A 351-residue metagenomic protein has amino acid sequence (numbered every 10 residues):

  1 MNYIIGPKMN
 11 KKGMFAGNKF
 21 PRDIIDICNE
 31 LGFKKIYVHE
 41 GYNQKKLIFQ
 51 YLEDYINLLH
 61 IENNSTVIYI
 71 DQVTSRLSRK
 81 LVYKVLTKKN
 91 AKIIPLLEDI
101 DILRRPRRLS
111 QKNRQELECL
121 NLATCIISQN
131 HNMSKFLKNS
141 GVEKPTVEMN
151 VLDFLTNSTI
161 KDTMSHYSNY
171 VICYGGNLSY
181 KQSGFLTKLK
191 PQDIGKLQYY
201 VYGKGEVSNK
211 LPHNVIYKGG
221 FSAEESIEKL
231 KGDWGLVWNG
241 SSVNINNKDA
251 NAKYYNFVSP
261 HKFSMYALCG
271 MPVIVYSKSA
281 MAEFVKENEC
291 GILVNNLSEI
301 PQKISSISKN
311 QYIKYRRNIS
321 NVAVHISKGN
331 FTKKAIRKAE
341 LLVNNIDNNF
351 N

Functional and structural regions predicted by a protein language model:
M1-L81, T87-I94, Y276-M281, N349-N351: N-terminal pre-catalytic "stem/leader" segment of glycosyltransferase-like enzymes
Y55-N63, K84, K88, L109-I126: Membrane-proximal helix-turn-helix segments that form the acceptor-binding/catalytic region of lipid-linked
I93-L109: A short, histidine- and acid-enriched strand-loop-helix "catalytic/donor-clamping" loop that lines the nucleotide-sugar
R105, N121-T146: A short, active-site helix/loop in glycosyltransferases that binds the activated sugar's phosphate group
N150, N295-S305, K309-N351: A charged, aromatic-enriched C-terminal amphipathic alpha-helix characteristic of glycosyltransferases across folds
F154-K231: Conserved catalytic-core segment of nucleotide-activated headgroup transferases in glycan assembly
I227-C269, V275-E283: Nucleotide-sugar-dependent
N288-V294: A short acidic/histidine/glycine-rich donor-binding loop in glycosyltransferase catalytic cores
